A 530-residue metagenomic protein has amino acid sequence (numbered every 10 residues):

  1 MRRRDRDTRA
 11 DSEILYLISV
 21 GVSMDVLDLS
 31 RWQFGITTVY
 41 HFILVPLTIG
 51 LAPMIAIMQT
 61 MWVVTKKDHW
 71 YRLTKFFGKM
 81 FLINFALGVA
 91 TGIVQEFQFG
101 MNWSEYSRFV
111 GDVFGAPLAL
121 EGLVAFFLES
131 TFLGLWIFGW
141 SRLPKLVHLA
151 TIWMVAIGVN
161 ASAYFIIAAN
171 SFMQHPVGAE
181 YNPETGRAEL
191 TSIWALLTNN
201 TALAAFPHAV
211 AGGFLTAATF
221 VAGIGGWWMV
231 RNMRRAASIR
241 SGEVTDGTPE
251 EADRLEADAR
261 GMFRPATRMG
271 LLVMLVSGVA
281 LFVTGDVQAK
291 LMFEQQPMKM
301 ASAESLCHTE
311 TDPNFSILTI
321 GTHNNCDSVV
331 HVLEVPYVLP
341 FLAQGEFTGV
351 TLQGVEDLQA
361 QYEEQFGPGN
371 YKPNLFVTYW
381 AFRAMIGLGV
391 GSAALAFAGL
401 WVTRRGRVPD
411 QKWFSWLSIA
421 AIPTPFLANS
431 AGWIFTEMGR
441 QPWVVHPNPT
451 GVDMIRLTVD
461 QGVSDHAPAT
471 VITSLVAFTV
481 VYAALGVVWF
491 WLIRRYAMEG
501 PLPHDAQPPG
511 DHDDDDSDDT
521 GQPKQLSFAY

Functional and structural regions predicted by a protein language model:
R3-S23: Short, Lys/Arg-enriched N-terminal segments with co-localized hydrophobic residues within the first ~10-30 amino acids
G21-Y530: Polytopic transmembrane helical bundles with strong interfacial aromatic enrichment
